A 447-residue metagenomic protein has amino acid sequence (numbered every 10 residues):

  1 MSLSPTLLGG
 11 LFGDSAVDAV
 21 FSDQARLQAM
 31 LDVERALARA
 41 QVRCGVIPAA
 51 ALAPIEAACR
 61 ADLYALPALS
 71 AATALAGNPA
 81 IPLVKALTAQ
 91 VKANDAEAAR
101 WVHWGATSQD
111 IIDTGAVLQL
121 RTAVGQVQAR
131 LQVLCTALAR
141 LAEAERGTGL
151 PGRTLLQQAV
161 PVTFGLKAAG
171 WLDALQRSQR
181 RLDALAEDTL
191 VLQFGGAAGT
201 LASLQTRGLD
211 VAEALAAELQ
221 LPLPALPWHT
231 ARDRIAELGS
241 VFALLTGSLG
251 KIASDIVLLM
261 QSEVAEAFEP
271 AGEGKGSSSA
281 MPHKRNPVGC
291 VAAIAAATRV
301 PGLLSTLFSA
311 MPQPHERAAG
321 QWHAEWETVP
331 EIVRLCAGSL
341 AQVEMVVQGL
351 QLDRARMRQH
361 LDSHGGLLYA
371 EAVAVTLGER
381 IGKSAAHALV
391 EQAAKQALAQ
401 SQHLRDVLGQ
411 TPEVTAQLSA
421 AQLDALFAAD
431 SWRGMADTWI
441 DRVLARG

Functional and structural regions predicted by a protein language model:
M1-L201, R207-A214, L223, S277 (+3 more regions): A helix-coil-helix interface module used to build multimeric assemblies and to scaffold catalytic/cofactor sites
D18-S22, A68-S70, K275-A295, R317-E331 (+3 more regions): Short beta-alpha connecting loops at secondary-structure transitions that line or flank enzyme active sites
L37-A40, D62, V127, L131-L134 (+14 more regions): Amphipathic alpha-helices that form helix-helix packing interfaces
G45, A293, C336, A386: Residue-level signal for inorganic ion chemistry
E143-G165, E266-K284, H315-A324, Q348-H364 (+1 more regions): Glycine-rich cofactor-pocket loops
A231-E266, G274-L335: A conserved active-site cap/scaffold subdomain adjacent to cofactor or substrate pockets
R299-K383: Long, amphipathic alpha-helical stalk/connector segments used for oligomerization, subunit docking, or mechanical
A370-A416: C-terminal hydrophobic structural anchor segments that stabilize assembly/packing rather than catalytic chemistry
